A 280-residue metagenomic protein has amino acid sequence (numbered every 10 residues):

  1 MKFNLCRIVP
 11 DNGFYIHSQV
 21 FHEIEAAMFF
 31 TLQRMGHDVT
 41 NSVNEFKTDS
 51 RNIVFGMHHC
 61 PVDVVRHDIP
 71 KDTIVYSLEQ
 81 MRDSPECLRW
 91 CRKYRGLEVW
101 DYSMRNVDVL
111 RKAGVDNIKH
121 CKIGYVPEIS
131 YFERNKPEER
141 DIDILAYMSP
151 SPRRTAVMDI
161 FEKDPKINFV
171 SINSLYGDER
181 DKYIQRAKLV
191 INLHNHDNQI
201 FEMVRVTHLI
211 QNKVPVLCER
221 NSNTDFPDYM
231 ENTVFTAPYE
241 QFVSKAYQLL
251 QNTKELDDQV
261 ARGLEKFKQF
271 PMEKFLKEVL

Functional and structural regions predicted by a protein language model:
K2-S50, F55-E231, F235, K268 (+1 more regions): Nucleotide-sugar donor-binding catalytic core of glycosyltransferases
C87, F242-A246: Generic hydrophobic alpha-helical segments
M203, E231-E240, Q248-T253: Conserved acidic donor-binding segment of nucleotide-sugar-dependent glycosyltransferases
R205, K245, R262-G263: Short, hydrophobic/aromatic alpha-helical segments in well-folded domains
L250-L280: A charged, aromatic-enriched C-terminal amphipathic alpha-helix characteristic of glycosyltransferases across folds
